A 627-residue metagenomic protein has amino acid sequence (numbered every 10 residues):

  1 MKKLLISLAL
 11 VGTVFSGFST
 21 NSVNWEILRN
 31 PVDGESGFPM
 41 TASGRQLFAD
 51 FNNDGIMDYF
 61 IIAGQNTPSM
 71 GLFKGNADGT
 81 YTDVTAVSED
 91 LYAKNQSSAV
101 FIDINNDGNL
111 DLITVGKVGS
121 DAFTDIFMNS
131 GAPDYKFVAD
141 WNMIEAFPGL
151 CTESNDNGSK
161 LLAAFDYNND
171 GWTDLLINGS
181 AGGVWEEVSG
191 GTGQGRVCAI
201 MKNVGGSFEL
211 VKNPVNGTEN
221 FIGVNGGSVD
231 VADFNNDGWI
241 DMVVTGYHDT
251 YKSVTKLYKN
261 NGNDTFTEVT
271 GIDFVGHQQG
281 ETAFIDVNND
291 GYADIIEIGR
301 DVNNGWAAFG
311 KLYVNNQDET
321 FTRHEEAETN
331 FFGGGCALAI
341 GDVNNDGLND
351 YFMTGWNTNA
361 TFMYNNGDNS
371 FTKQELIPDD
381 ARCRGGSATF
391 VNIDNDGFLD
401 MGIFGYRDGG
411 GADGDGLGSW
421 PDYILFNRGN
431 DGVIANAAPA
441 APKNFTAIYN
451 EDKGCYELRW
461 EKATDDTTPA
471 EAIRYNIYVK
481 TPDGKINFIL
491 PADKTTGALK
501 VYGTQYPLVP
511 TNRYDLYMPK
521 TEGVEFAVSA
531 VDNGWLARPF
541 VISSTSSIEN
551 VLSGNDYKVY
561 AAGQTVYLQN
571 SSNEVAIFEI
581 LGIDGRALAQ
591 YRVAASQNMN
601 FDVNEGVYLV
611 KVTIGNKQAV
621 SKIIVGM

Functional and structural regions predicted by a protein language model:
T20-T41, K74-K94, M128-N157, V197 (+8 more regions): Blade-edge motifs of beta-propeller repeat domains
S43-F51, Q96-I104, G158-Y167, G226-F234 (+3 more regions): Beta-propeller blade termini
G55-I61, G108-T114, G171-I177, G238-I240 (+4 more regions): Glycine-aliphatic tripeptides that mark coil-to-beta-strand junctions in extracellular and membrane proteins
P439, V531-S546: Extracellular fibronectin type III
G454-A470: Conserved aromatic anchor
A472-T521: Recognizes extended acidic, P/S/T-rich segments that occur within or adjacent to Ig-like beta-sandwich modules
L516-A537: Beta-strand-rich modules
E549-M627: C-terminal outer-membrane/trafficking sorting elements
